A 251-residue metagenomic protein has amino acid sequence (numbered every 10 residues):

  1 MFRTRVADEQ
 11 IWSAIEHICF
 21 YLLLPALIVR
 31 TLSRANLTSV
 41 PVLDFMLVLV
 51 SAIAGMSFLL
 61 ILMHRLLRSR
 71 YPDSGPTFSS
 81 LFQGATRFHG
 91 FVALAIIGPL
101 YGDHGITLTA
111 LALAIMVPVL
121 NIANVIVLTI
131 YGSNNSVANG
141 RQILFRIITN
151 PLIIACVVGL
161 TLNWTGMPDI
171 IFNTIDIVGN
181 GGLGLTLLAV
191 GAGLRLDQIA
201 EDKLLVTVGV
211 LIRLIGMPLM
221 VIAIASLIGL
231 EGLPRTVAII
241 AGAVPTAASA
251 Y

Functional and structural regions predicted by a protein language model:
M1-Y251: Alpha-helical transmembrane segments of multi-pass small-molecule/ion transporters
